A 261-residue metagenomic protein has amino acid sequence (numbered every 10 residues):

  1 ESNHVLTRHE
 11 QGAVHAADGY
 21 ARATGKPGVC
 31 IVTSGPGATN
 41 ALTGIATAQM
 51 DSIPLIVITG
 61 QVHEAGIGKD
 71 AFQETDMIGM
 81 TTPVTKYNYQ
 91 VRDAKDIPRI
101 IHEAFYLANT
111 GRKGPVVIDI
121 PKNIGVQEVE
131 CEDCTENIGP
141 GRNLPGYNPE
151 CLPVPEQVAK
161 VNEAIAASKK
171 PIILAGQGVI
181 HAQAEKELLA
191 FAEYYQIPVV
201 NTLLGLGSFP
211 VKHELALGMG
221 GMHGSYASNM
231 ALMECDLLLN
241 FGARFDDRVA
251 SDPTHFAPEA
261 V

Functional and structural regions predicted by a protein language model:
E1-V261: N-terminal alpha/beta PP-like core and its mobile active-site loop of ThDP/TPP-dependent enzymes
